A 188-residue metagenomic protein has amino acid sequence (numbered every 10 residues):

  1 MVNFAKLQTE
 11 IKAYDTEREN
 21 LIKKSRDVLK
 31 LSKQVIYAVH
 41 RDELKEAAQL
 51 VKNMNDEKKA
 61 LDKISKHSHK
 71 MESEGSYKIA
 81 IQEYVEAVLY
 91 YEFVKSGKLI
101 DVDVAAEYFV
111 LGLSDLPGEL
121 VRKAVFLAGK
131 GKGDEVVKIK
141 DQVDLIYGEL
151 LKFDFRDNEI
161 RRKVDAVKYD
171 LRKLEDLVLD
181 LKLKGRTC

Functional and structural regions predicted by a protein language model:
M1-D62: Leu/Val/Ala/Ile-rich N-terminal alpha-helices, chiefly Sec-type signal peptides and the beginnings
M1-L7, K33, I79-Y91, V102-F109 (+2 more regions): Hydrophobic transmembrane alpha-helix bundles
N3, K24-D27, L31, E57-A60 (+6 more regions): Amphipathic, well-ordered alpha-helical segments in soluble domains
A13-K24, V39, E43-E46, H69-I79 (+5 more regions): Non-transmembrane, amphipathic alpha-helical segments
E19, K23-V39, I79-L89, Y108-V125: Non-catalytic amphipathic alpha-helical adaptor/oligomerization segments
L50-D103: Long, charged all-alpha helical bundle/coiled-coil segments in cytosolic proteins
L113-K184: Preference for long, well-ordered alpha-helical segments
